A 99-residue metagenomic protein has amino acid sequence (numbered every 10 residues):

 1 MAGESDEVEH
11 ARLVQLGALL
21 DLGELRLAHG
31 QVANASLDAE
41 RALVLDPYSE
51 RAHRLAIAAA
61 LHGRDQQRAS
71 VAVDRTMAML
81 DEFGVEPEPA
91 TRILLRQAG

Functional and structural regions predicted by a protein language model:
M1-G99: Intrinsically disordered, charged and Pro/Gly-enriched terminal/linker segments that flank large helical-solenoid
